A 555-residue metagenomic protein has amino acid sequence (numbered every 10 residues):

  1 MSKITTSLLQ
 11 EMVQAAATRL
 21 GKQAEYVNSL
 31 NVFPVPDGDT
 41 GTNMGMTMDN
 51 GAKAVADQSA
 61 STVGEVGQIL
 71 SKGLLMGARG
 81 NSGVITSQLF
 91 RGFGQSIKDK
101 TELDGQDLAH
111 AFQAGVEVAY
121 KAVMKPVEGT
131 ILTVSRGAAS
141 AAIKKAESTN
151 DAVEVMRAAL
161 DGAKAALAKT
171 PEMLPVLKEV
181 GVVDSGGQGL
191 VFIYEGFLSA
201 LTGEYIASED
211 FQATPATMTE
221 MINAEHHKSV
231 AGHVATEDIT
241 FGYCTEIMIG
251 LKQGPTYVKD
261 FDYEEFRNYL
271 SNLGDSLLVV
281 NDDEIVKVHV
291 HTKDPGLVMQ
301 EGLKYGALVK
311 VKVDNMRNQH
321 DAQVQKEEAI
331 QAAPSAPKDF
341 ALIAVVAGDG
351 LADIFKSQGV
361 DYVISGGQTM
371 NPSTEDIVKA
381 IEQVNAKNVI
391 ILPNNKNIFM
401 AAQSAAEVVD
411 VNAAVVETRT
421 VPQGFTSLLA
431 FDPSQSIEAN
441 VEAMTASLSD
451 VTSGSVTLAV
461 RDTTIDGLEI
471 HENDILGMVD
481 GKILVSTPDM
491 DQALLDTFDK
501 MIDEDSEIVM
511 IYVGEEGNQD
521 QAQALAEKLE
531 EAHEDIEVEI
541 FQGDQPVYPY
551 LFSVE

Functional and structural regions predicted by a protein language model:
M1-E555: N-terminal loops that bind phosphate or other acidic moieties and the adjacent beta-alpha structural core
